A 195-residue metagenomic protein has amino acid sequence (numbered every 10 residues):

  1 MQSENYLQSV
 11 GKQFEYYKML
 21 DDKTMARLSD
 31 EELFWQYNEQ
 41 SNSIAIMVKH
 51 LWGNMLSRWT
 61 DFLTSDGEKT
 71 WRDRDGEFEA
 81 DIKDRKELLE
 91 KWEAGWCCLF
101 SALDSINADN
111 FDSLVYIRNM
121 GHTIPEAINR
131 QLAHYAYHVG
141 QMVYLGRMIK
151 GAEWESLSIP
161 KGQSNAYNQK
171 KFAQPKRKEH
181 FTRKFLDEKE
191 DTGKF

Functional and structural regions predicted by a protein language model:
S3-G11, I82-L89: Active-site rim elements
G11-E15, M19-D22, D30-G76, I117-H180 (+1 more regions): Short, contiguous alpha-helical
L28-E31, D104-I106: Short, solvent-exposed, charged loop/turn and helix-capping segments that join or cap alpha-helices on peripheral
D61, G67-A102: Helix-adjacent hinge/juxtasegments
A94-L114, K178-F195: Long, charge-rich low-complexity segments
